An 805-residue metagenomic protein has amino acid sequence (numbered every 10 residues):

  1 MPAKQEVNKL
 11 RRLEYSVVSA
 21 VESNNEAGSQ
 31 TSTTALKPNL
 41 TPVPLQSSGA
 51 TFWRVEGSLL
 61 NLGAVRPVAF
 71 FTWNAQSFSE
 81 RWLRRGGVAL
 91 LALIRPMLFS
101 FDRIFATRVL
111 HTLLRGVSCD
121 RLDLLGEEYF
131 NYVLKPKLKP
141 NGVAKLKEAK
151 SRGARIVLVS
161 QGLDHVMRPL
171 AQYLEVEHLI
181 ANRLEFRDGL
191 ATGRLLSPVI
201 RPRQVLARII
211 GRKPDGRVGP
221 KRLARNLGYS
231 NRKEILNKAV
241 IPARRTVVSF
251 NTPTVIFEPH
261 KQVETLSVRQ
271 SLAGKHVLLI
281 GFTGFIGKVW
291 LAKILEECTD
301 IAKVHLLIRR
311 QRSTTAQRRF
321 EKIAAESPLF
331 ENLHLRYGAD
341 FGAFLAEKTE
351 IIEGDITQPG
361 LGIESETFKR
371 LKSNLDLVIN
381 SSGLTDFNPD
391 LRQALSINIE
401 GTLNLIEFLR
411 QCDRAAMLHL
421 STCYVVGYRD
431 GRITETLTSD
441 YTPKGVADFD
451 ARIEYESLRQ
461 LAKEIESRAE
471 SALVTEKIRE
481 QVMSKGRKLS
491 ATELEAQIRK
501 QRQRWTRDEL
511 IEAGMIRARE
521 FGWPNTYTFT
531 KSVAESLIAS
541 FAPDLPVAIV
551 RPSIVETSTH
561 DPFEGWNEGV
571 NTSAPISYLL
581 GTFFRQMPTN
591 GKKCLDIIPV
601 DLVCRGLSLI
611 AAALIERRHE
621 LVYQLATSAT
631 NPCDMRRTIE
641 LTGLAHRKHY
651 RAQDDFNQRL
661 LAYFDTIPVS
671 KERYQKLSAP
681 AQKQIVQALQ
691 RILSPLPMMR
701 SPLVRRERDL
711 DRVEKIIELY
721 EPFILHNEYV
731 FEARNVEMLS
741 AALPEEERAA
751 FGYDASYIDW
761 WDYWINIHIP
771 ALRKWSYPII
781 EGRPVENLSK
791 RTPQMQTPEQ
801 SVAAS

Functional and structural regions predicted by a protein language model:
P2-L13, V17-V21, L124, N131-R244: C-terminal cap/substrate-recognition subdomain and adjoining C-terminal extension of metal-dependent phosphatase-like
N39-L98: Active-site neighborhood of HAD-like aspartate-dependent phosphohydrolases
K275-I294: N-terminal Rossmann NAD(P)H-binding glycine-rich loop of SDR-like oxidoreductase domains
K303-K348: Glycine-rich phosphate-binding loop and adjoining beta1-alpha1-beta2 segment of Rossmann-like nucleotide-binding folds
E331-L375: Conserved Rossmann-fold cofactor-binding substructure of NAD(P)-dependent oxidoreductases
K372-S373, L377-S381, N388-S396, E400-F529 (+2 more regions): Conserved Rossmann-fold NAD(P)-dependent oxidoreductase catalytic core, especially the SDR/UDP-sugar
W505-N525, V547, P552-S553, S558-L602 (+3 more regions): A conserved pocket-lining segment of Rossmann-fold NAD(P)-dependent short-chain dehydrogenase/reductase
A613-P722, N727, M738-S756, P770-A804: Mid/C-terminal beta-alpha module of Rossmann-like enzyme folds, strongest in SDR-family dehydrogenases/epimerases
